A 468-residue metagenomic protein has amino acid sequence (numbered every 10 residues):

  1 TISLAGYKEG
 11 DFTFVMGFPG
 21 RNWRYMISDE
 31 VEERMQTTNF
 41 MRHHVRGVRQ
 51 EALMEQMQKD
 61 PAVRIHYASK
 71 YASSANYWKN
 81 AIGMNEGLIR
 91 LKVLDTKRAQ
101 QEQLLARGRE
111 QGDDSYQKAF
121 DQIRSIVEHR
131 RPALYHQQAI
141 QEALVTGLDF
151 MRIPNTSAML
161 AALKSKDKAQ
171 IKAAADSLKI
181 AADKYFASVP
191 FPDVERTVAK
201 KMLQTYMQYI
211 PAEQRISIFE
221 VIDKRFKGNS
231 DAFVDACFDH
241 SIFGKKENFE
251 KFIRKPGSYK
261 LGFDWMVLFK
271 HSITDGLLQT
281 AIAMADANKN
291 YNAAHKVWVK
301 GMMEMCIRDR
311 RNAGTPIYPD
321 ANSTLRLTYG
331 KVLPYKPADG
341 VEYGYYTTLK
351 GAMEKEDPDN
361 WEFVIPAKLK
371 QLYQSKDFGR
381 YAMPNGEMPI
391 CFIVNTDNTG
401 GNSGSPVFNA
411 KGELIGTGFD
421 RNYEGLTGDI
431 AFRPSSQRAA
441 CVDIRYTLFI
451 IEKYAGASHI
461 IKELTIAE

Functional and structural regions predicted by a protein language model:
T1-E468: Terminal presequence/propeptide segments associated with secretion/organelle targeting and zymogen/polyprotein
